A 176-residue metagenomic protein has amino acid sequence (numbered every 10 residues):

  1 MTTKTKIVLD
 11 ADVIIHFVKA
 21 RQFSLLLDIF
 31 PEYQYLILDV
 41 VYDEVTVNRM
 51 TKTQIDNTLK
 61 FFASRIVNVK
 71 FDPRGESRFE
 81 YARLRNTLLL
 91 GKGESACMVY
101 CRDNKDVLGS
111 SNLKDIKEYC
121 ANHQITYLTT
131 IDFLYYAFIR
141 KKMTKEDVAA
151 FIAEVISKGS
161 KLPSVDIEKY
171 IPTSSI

Functional and structural regions predicted by a protein language model:
T3-L9, L25-P73, D132: PIN/NYN-family metal-dependent endoribonuclease catalytic core
L9-D12, H16, D39, G109-N112: Short His-Asn-centered micro-motif
I14, F23, Y42-D43, I116 (+1 more regions): A generic structural signal for short hydrophobic patches within well-formed alpha-helices
F17-L25, K117-H123: Short active-site loop/helix that positions an aromatic residue
R21, S64-V69, K141-T144, G159: Short glycine-centered helix-capping/turn motifs at secondary-structure transition points
L27, Y135, I139, M143-I176: Long, charged alpha-helical interface segments
R65-R102: Helix-adjacent hinge/juxtasegments
C97-I131: Acidic, metal-binding active-site segment of PIN/NYN-like and related structure-specific nucleases
